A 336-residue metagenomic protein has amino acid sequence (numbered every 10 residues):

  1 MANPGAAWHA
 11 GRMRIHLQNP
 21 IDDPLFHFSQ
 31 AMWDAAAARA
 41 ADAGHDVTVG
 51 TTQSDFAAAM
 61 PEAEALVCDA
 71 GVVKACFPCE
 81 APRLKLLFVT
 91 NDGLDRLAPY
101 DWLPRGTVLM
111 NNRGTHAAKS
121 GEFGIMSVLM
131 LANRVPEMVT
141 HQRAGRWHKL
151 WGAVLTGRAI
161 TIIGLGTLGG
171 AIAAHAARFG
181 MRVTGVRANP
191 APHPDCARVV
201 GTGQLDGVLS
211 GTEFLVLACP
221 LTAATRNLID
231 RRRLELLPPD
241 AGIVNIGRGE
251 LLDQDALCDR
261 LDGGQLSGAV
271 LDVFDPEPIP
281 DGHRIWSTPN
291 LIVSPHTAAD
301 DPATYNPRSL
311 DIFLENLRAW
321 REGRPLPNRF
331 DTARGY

Functional and structural regions predicted by a protein language model:
M1-A65: N-terminal glycine-/charge-rich "phosphate-binding" loop or analogous flexible N-terminal tail
E64-V139: Phosphate/diphosphate ligand-binding glycine-rich loop within oxidoreductases
C76-R83, Y100-P104, L234-P239, R260-Q265 (+1 more regions): Short, conserved loop/helix-junction motifs that constitute active-site signature segments in enzyme catalytic cores
L109, D240, I246-Y336: Rossmann-like dinucleotide-binding domain for NAD(H)/NADP(H)
G121-E137, R178-F179, D311-R324: Oxidoreductase and adenylate-handling cofactor-binding alpha/beta cores
M138-A171: Glycine-rich NAD(P)-binding loop of Rossmann-like domains
R178-D195: NAD(P)-binding Rossmann-fold cofactor-contacting core
P190-R284: Rossmann-like adenosine-cofactor binding region
